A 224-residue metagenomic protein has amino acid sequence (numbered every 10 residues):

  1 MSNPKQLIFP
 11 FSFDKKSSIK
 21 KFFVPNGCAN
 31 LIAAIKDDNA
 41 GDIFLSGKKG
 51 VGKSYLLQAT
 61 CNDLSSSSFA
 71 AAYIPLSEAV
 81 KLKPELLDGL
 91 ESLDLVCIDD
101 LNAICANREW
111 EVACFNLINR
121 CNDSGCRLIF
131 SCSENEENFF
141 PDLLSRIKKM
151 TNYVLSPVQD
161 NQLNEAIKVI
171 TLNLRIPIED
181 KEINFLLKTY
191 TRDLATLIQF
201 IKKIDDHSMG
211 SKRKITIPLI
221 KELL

Functional and structural regions predicted by a protein language model:
M1-D37, M209-L224: A short, basic N-terminal segment
A40-L57: Walker A/P-loop nucleotide-binding motif
S65-L95, C105-R108: Short glycine-rich substrate-engagement loop in P-loop NTPases that contacts/grips substrate
G89-A113, L117, S124-E134: Conserved P-loop NTPase "ATPase switch" module shared by AAA+ and STAND
E136-K149: Short regulatory helix/loop adjacent to the ATP-binding pocket of P-loop NTPases
M150-Q162: Conserved AAA+ ATPase "SRH/arginine-finger" region at the nucleotide-binding site
P177-Y190: Short conserved motifs of the RecA-like P-loop NTPase core
Y190-I204: The conserved phosphate-sensing helix
